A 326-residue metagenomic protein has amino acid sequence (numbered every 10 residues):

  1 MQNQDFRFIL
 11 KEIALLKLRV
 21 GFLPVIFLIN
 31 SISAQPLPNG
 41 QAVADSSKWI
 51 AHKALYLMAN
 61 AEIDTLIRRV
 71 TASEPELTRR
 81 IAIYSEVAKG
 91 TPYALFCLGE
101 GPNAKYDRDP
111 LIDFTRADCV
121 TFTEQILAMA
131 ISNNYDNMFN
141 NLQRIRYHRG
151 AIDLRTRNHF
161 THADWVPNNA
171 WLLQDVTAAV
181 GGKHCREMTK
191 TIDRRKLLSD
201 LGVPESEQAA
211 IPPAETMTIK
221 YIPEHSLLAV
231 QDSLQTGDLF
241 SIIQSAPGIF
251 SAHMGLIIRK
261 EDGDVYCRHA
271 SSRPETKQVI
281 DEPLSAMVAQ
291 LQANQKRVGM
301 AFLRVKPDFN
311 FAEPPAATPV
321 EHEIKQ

Functional and structural regions predicted by a protein language model:
M1-Q41: Bacterial Sec-dependent N-terminal signal peptides
S46, H52, R68, A72 (+5 more regions): Sequence/structural signature of beta-propeller domains
Y56, N60, E74-A82, D109-V120 (+3 more regions): Solvent-exposed, acidic/flexible segments
T91-T216, S241, R259, G263 (+1 more regions): Acidic/His-rich structured neighborhood in mature extracellular/periplasmic domains
Y221-V230: Short alpha-helix capping/helix-loop boundary micro-motifs
T236-S241, S251-A252, D264-E275, V279-Q326: Low-complexity, Gly/Ser/Thr/Pro-rich intrinsically disordered linker/tail segments
A252-I258: Short beta-strand-centered aromatic/proline hotspots
